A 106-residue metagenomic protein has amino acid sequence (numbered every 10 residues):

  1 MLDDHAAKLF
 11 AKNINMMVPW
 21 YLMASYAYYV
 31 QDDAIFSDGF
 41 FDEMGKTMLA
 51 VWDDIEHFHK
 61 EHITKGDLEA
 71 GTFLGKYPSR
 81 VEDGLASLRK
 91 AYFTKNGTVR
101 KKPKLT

Functional and structural regions predicted by a protein language model:
M1-T106: Phosphate/adenylate-binding "loop-and-lid" substructures adjacent to NTP/NAD/dNTP-binding pockets in NTP-dependent
